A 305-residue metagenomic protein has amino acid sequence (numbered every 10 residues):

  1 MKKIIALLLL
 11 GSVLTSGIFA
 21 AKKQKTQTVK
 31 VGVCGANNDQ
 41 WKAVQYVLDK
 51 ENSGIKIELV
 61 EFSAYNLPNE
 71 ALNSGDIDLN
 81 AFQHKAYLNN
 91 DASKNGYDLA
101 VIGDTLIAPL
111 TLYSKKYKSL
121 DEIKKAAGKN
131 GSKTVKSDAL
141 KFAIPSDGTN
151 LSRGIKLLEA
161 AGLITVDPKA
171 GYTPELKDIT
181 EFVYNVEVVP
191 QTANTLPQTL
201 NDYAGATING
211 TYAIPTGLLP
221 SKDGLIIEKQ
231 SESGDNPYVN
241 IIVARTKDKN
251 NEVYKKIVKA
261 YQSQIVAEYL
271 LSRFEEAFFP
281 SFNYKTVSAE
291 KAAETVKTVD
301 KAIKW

Functional and structural regions predicted by a protein language model:
M1-T28, T295-W305: Short, low-complexity disordered leader/linker segments with a strong preference for bacterial N-terminal type II
T28, C34-E61, L67, A71: Short, polar/charged alpha-helical segment
A36, S63-Y65, D76-N89, T192-A193 (+2 more regions): Beta->alpha turn/N-cap motifs
N37-A43, T199-G205, G217, Q262-W305: An extracytoplasmic/periplasmic, membrane-proximal ligand-sensing/linker region
L59-E70, A170-Q198: Short helix-initiation/N-cap motifs at beta->coil->alpha
N90-I102, K115-K118, D202, T216-K229: Ligand-binding "clamshell"
I102-T165: A conserved helix-loop-strand patch within extracytoplasmic ligand-binding domains of the periplasmic binding
P109-I123, P237-K256: A bilobed periplasmic-binding-protein/Venus flytrap-type ligand-binding module shared by bacterial periplasmic
